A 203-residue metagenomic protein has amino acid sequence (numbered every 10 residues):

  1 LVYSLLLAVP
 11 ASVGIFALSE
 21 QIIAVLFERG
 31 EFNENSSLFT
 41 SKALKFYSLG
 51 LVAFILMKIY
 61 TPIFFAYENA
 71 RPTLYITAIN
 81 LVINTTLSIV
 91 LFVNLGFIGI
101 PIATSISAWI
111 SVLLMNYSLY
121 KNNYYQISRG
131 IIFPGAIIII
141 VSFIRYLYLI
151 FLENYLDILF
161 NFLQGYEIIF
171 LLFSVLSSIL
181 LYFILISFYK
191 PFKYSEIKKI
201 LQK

Functional and structural regions predicted by a protein language model:
L1-L18, S37-L44, I131-I132, A136: Interfacial transmembrane-helix starts/ends
Y3-A17, N94, I98-N123, I139-I140: Short alpha-helical transmembrane segments in multi-pass integral membrane proteins
L6, F46-L49, Y75-I83, I106 (+3 more regions): Hydrophobic residues within alpha-helical transmembrane segments of multi-pass solute transporters/permease subunits
F16-G50, N161: Interfacial segments at transmembrane-helix termini and the short loops linking adjacent helices
L49-I79, V90, N94: Membrane-interface junctions at transmembrane-helix termini in multi-pass inner-membrane proteins
Y60-E68, N116-F133, L159-N161, F192: Alpha-helical transmembrane segments
R71, A78-L113, L147, F151-L176: Membrane-interface helix-loop junctions in multi-pass transport and translocation proteins
I127, F151-K203: Membrane-proximal transmembrane or re-entrant/amphipathic helices at the cytosolic face
